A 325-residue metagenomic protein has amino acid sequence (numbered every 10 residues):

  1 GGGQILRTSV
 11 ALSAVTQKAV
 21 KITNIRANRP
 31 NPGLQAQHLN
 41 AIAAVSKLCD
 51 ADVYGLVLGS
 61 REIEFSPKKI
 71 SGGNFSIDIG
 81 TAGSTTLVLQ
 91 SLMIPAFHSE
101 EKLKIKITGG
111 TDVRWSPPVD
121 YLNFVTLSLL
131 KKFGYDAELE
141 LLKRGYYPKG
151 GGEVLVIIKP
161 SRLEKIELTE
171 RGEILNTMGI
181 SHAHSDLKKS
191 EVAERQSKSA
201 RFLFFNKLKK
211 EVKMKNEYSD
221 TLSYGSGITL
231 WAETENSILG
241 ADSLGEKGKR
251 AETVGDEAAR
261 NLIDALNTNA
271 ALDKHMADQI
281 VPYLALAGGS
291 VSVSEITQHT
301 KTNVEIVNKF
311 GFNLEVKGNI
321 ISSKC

Functional and structural regions predicted by a protein language model:
G1-S13: N-terminal basic/disordered segments at the start of proteins
V10-A19, K47-L48, A96-S99, K132-F133 (+1 more regions): Alpha-helix C-terminal capping segments
T16-G33, K102-K106, L141: Glycine-rich phosphate/pyrophosphate-binding loops and their adjacent beta-strand/loop elements at enzyme active sites
L39-L56, S60-L141, L155: A generic, well-ordered mixed alpha/beta core segment in the N-terminal half of proteins
S66, I70-G72, D78-T85, H98 (+3 more regions): Phosphate/diphosphate-binding glycine-rich loops and adjacent basic-rich segments that engage nucleotide
R114-P117, L141-L155, K215-G225: Beta-rich nucleic-acid/ligand-interaction surfaces
W115, K132, S161, K165-K274 (+3 more regions): Conserved mixed alpha/beta catalytic, RNA-binding, or beta-rich assembly cores of soluble enzyme, regulatory
G289-C325: C-terminal functional modules
